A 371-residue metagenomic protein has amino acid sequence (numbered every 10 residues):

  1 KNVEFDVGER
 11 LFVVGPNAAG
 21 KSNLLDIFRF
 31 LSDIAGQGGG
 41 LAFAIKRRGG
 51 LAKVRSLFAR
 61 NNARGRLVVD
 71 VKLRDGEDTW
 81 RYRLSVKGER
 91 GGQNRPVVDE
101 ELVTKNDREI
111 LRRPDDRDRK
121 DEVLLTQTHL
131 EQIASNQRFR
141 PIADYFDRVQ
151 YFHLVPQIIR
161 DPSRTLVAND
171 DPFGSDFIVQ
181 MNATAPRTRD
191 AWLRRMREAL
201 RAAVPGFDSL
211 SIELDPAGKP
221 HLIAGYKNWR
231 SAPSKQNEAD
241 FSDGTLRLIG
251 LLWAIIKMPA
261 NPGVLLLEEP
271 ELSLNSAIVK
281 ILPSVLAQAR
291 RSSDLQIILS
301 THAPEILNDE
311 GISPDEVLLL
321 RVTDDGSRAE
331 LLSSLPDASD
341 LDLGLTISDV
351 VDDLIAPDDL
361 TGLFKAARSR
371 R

Functional and structural regions predicted by a protein language model:
K1-E4: Pre-Walker A adenine-sensing motif
G8-L11, N261-G263: Pre-Walker A (Motif I) flank of P-loop NTPase domains
E9-G49, L248-A254, S284-V285, S300 (+1 more regions): Phosphate-binding glycine-rich loops of NTP-binding sites
G15-A18, E269-S276, I306: ABC ATPase nucleotide-binding domain "signature" loop
D26-N94: Conserved P-loop NTP-binding catalytic core
R74-L214: Electropositive, glycine-dotted interaction segments that contact anionic polymers or phosphate-rich ligands
E198-R201, D208-I256, V264-A277: Conserved ABC ATPase signature
I281-R371: C-terminal lobe/lid and adjacent interdomain/linker elements of RecA-like ASCE P-loop ATPase modules
